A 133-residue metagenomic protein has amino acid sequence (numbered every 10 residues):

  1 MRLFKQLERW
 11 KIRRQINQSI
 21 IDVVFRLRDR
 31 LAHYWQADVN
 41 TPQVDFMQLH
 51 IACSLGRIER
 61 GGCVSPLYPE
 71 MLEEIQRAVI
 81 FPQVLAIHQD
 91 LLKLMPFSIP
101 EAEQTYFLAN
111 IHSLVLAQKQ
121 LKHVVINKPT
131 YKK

Functional and structural regions predicted by a protein language model:
M1-K133: A cross-family "folded-core" feature that marks the main globular domain of proteins
